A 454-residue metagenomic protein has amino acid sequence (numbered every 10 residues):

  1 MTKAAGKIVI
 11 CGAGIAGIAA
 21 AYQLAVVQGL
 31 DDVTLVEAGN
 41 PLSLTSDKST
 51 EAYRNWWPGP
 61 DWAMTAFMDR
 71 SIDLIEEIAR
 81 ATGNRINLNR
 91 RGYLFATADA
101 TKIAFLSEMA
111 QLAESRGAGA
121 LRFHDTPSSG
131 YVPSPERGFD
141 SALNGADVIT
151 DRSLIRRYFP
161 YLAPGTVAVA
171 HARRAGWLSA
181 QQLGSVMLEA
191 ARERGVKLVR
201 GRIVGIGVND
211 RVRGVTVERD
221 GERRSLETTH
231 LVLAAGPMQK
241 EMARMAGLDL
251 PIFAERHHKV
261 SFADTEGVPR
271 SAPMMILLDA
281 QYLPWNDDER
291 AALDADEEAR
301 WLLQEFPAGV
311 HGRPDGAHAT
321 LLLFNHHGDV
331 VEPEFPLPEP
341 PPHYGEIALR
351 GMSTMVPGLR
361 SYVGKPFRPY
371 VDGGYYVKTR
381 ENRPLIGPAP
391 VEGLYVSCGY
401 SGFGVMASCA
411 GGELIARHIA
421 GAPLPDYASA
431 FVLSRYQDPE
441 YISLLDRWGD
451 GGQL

Functional and structural regions predicted by a protein language model:
T2-A16, T34: Beta1/beta-strand and adjacent pyrophosphate-binding region of the FAD-binding site in flavoprotein oxidoreductases
A25-D47: Glycine-rich FAD pyrophosphate-binding loop
E51-L154, Y158, P307-V310: Dinucleotide-binding Rossmann-like beta1-alpha1 core, especially the glycine-rich loop that anchors the ADP
A66-D69, A96-I103, A170-E189, L337-Y344 (+2 more regions): Short beta-strand to alpha-helix junction loop
L143-I149, S153-R156, V330-V331, E339-C409 (+3 more regions): Flavin (FAD/FMN) cofactor-binding core of flavoprotein oxidoreductases
A163-G165, V169-H230, A234-M238: Helical element adjacent to the flavin cofactor pocket in flavoenzyme catalytic cores
G221-D294, P341: Central helical "cap/lid" subdomain
T265-E392: Active-site lid/adjacent beta-loop-alpha segment flanking the redox-cofactor pocket in flavoenzymes
